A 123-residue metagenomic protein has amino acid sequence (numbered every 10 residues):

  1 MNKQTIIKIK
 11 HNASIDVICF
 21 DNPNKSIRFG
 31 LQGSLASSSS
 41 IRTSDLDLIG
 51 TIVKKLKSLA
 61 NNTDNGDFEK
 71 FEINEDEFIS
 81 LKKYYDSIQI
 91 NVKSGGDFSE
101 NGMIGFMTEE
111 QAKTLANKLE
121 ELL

Functional and structural regions predicted by a protein language model:
M1-L123: Positively charged, low-complexity terminal tracts and the immediately adjacent first secondary-structure elements
